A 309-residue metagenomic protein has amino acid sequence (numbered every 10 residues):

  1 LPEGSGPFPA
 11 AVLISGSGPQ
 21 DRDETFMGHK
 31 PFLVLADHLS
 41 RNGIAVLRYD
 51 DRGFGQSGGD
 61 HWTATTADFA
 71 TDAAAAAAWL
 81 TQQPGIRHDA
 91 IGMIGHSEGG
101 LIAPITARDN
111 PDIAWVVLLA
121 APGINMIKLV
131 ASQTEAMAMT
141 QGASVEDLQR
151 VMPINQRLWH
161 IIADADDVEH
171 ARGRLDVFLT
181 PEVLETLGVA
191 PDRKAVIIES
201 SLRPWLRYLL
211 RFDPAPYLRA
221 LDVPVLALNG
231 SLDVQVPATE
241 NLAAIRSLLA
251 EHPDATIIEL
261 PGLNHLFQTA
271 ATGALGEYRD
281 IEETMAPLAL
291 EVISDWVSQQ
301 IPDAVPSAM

Functional and structural regions predicted by a protein language model:
P7-G16: Short beta-strand element of the alpha/beta-hydrolase
V34-Q56: Conserved alpha/beta-hydrolase
T63-P84: Alpha/beta-hydrolase active-site loop
G85-S97: Alpha/beta-hydrolase fold nucleophile elbow
V117-A220: Accessory cap/linker subdomain of secreted extracellular hydrolases
L221, A227-N229: Short beta-strand/loop motif that positions the catalytic acidic residue of the alpha/beta-hydrolase fold
V223, P237-L248: Short alpha-helix in the alpha/beta-hydrolase fold that links the catalytic acid
T256, L263-F267, A271-M309: Catalytic active-site module of serine/aspartate enzymes centered on a nucleophile-bearing elbow/loop
